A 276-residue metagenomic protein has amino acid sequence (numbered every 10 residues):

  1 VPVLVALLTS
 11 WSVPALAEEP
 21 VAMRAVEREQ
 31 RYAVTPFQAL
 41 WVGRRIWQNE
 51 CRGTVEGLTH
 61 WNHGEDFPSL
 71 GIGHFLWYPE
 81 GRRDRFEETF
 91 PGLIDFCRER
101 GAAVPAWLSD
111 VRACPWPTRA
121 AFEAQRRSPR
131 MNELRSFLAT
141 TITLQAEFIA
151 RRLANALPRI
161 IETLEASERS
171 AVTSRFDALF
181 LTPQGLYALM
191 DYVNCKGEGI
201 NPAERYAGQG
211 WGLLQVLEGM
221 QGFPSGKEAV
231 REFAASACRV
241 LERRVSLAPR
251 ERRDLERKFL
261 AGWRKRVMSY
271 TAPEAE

Functional and structural regions predicted by a protein language model:
V1-W11: Bacterial N-terminal signal peptides
A15-A17: Boundary at the C-terminal end of the N-terminal hydrophobic targeting segment
P20-E276: Cell-wall polysaccharide-cleaving catalytic domain and substrate-binding groove, primarily in peptidoglycan/chitin
